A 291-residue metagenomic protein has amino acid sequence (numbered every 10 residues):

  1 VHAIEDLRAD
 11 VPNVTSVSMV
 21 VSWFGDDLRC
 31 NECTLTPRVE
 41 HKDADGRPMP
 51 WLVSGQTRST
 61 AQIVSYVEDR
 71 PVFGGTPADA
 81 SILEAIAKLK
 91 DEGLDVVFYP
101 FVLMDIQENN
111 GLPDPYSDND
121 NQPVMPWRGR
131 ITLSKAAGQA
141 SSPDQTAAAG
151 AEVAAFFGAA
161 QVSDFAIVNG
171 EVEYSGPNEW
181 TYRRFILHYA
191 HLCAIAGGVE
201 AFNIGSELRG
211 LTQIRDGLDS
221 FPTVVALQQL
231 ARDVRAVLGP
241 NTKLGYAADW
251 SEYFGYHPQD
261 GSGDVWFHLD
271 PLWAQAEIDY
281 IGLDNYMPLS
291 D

Functional and structural regions predicted by a protein language model:
V1-L83, K88, D95, Y99-T181 (+1 more regions): N-terminal substrate-binding region of glycoside hydrolase catalytic domains
R8, L83-K90, A190-A194, R235: A structural alpha-helix within SAM-dependent methyltransferase catalytic domains
K90-L94, G197-G198: Glycine-centered loop/turn motif at secondary-structure junctions
T146-G150, A154-D291: Noncatalytic carbohydrate-binding groove/subsite architecture in carbohydrate-active enzymes
